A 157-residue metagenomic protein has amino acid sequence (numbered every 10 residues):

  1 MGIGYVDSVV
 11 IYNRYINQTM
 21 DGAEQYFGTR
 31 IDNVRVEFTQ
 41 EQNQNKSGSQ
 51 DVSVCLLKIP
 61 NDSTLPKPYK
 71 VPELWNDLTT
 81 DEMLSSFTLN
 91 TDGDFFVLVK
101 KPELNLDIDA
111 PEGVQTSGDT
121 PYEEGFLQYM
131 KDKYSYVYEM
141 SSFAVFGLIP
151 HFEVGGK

Functional and structural regions predicted by a protein language model:
M1-F27, I31, K46-S47: N-terminal intrinsically disordered, low-complexity, charge/repeat-rich segments that act as generic
Q25-K157: Short, conserved turn/kink motifs that form compact alpha/beta structural patches or helix kinks used as
